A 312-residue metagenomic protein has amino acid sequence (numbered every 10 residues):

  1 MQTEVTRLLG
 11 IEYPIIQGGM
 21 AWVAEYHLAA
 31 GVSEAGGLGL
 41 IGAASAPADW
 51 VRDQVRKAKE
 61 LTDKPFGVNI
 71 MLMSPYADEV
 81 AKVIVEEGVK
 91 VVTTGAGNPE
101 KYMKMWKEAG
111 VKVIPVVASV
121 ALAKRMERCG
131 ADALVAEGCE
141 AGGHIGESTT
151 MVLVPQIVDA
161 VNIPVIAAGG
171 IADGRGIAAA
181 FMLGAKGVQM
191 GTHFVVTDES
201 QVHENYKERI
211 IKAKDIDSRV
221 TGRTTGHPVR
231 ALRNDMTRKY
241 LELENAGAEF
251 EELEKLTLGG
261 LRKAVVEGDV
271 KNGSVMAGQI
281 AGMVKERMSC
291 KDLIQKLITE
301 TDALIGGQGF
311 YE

Functional and structural regions predicted by a protein language model:
M1-A160, P164: Active-site entrance/lid segments in N-terminal catalytic domains of soluble metabolic enzymes
A21-W22, G37-A48, V135-E147, I171-Y206: Glycine-rich phosphate-binding active-site loops on the catalytic face of alpha/beta enzymes
V152-I166, A172-E312: Conserved active-site-proximal phosphate/metal-binding subdomains
